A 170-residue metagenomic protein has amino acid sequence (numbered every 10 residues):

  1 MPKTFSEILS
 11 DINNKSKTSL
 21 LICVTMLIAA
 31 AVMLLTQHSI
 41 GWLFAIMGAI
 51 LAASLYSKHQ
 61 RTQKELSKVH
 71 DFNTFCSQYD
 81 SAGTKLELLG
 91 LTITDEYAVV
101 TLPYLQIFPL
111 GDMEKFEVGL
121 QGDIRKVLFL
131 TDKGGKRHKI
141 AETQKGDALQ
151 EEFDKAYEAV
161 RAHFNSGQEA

Functional and structural regions predicted by a protein language model:
M1, I107-L110, D132, R137: A generic structural signal for ordered secondary structure
M1-T36, Q63-K64: N-terminal membrane-targeting/pre-transmembrane regions
P2-E7, T36-T92: Anionic N-terminal interaction surfaces
L88-D123: Phosphoinositide-binding peripheral membrane targeting modules
E117-A170: Acidic, Ser/Thr- and proline-rich intrinsically disordered linker/docking segments of eukaryotic scaffolds
